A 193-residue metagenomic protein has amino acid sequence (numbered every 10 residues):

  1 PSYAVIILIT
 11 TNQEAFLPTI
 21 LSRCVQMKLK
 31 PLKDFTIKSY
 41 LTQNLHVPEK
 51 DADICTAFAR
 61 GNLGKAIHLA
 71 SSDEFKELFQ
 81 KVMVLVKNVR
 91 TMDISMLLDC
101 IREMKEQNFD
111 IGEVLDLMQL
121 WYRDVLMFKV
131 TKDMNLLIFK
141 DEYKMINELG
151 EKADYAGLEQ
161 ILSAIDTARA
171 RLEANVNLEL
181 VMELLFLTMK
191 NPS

Functional and structural regions predicted by a protein language model:
S2-V5, T11-L117, W121, V125-S193: Charged, glycine-rich active-site and insertion segments that engage polyanionic ligands
